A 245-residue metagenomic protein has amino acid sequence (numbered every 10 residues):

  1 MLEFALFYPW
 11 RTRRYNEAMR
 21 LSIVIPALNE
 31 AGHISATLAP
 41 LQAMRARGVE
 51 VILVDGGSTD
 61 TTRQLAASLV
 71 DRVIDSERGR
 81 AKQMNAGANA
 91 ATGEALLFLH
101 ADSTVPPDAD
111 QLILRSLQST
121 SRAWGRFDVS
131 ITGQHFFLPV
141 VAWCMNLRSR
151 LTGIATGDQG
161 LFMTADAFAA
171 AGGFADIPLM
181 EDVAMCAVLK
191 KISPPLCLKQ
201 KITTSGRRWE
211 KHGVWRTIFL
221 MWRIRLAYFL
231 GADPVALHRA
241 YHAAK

Functional and structural regions predicted by a protein language model:
R11, N16-A18, A187-K245: Hydrophobic helical membrane-anchoring modules
R20-S22, E50, A184: Cell-envelope/extracellular polymer assembly enzymes that use nucleotide-activated donors
I25, G48-G57: Short beta-strand/loop segment that forms part of the nucleotide-sugar
E30-A43: Short, well-formed alpha-helical segments that are part of the catalytic scaffolds of diverse glycosyltransferases
V49, R63-A90: Conserved donor nucleotide-binding strand/loop of the catalytic core
D55-R63, S103-T104: A conserved acidic beta->alpha catalytic loop
L96: Short aromatic/hydrophobic "clamp" motif used to bind/position activated sugar donors
P107-F137: Conserved donor NDP-sugar-binding/catalytic core segment of glycosyltransferases
